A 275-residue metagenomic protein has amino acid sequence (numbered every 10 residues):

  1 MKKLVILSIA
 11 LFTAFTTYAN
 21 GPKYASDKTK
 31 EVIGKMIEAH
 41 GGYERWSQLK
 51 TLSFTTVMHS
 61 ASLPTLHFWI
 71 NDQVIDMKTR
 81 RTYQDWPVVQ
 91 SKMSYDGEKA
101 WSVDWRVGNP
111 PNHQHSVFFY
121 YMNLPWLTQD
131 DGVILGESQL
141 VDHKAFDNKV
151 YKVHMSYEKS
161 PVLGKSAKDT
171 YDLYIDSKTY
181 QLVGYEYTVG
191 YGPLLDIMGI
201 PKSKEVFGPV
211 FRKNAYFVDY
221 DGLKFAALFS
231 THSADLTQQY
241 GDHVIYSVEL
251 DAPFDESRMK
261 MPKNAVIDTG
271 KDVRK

Functional and structural regions predicted by a protein language model:
M1-L4: Positively charged n-region of N-terminal signal peptides that target proteins for export
A10-T17: Hydrophobic h-region of N-terminal signal peptides that target proteins for export in Gram-negative bacteria
G21-E31, S94-D169, P193-V206, M261-K263 (+1 more regions): Flexible, processing/modification-adjacent segments and terminal tails in exported/periplasmic/extracellular proteins
P22-A25, K30-G108, I134-D142: N-terminal mature ectodomain segment of secretory-pathway/periplasmic proteins
W46, P64, Y120-M122, Y171: Tryptophan-centric aromatic hotspots in well-structured domains and transmembrane helices
S60-H67, P87-M93, G108-P111, S160-K165 (+2 more regions): Short, surface-exposed beta-strand/loop "edge" segments at domain boundaries and coil↔beta transitions
D147-M261: Gly/Pro-enriched, hydrophobic low-complexity segments that function as extracytoplasmic propeptides/linkers
